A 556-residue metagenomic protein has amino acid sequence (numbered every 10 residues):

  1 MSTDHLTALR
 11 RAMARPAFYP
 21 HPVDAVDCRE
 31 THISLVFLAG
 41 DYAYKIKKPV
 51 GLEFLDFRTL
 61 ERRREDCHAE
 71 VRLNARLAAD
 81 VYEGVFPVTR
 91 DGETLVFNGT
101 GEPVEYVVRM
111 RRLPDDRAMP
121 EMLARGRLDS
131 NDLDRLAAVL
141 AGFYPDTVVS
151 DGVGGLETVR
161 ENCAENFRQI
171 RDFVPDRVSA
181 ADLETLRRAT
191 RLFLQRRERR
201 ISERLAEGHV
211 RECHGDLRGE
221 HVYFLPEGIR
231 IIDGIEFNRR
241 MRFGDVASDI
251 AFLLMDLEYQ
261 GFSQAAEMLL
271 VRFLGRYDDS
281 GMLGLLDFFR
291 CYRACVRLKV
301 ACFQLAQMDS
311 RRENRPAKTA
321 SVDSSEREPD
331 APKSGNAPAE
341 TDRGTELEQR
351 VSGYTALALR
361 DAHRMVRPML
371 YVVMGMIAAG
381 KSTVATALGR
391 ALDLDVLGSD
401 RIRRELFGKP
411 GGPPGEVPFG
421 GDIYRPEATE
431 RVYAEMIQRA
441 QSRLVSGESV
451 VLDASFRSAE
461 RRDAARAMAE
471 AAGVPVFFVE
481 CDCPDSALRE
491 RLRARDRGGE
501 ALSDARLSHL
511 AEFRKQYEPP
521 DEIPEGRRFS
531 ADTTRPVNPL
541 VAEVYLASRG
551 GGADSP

Functional and structural regions predicted by a protein language model:
A8-H214, G219-Y292, V296: Conserved ATP-binding subdomain of kinase catalytic cores across diverse folds
E267-R315, N336-A362: Helix-rich C-terminal or lid/interface subdomains of diverse kinases
V373: Hydrophobic anchor at the beta1->P-loop junction of P-loop NTPases
K381: Conserved lysine of the Walker
V384: Hydrophobic positions on the alpha1 helix immediately C-terminal to the Walker A/P-loop
G389-E448: Conserved substrate/cofactor phosphate-moiety recognition/catalytic segment in nucleotide-dependent phosphotransferases
G408, V417-E427, A471-P520: A glycine- and Lys/Arg-enriched "phosphate-lid" helix/loop adjacent to the NTP-binding pocket of small-molecule kinases
A494-E543, R549, P556: Small-molecule kinase domains that catalyze NTP-dependent phosphoryl transfer to phosphate-bearing small molecules
